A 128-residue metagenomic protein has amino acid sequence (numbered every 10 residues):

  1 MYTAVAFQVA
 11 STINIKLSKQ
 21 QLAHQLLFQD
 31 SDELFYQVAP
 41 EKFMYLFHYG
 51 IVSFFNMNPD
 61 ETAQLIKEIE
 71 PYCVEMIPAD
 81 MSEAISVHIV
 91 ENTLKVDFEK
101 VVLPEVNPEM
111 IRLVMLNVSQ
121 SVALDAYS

Functional and structural regions predicted by a protein language model:
M1-E109, L113: Short Lys/Arg-enriched alpha/beta "domain-start" segment
E109-S128: Structured inter-helical modules in multipass membrane proteins
